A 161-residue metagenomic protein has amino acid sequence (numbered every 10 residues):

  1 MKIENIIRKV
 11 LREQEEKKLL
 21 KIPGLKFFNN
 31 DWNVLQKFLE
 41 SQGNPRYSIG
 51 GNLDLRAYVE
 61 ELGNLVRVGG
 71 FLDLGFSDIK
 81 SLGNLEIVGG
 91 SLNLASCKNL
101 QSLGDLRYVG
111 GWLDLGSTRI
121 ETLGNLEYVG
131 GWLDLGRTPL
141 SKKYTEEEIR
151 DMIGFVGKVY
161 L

Functional and structural regions predicted by a protein language model:
M1-E61, Y144-L161: N-terminal capping/linker segments that flank leucine-rich repeat
I49-E61, V66-I79, N84-L100, D105-E121 (+2 more regions): Concave beta-strand-loop units of leucine-rich repeat
